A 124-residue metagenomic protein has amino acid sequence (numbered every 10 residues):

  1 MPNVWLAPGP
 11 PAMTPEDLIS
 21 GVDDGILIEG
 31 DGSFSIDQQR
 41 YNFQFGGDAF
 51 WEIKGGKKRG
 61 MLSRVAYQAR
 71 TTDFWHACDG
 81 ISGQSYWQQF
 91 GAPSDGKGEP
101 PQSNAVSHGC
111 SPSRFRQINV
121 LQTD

Functional and structural regions predicted by a protein language model:
M1-D124: N-terminal small-residue-enriched
